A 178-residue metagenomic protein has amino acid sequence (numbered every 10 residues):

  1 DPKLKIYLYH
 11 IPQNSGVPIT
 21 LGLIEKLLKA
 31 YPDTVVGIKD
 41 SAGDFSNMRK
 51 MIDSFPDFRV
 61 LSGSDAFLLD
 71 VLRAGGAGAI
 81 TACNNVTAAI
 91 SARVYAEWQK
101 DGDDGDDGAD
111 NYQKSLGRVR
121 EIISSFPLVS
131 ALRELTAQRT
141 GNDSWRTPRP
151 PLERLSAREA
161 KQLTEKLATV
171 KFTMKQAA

Functional and structural regions predicted by a protein language model:
D1-L4, I11-F126: Catalytic alpha/beta core domains of metabolic enzymes, predominantly
Y9-Q13, R149-P150: Glycine-rich phosphate-binding "P-loop"
L69, E134, E165: Surface-exposed charge patches
L72-G75, S115-E153: Conserved short secondary-structure transition element at the edge of the structured enzyme core that lines
Y95-W98, T136, L167: Hydrophobic residues within well-ordered, non-membrane alpha-helices that form the packing/core of soluble catalytic
S125-E134, A168-A178: Charged/polar, low-hydrophobicity segments characteristic of intrinsically disordered regions and flexible loops
G141-A177: Flexible C-terminal active-site loop/helix
